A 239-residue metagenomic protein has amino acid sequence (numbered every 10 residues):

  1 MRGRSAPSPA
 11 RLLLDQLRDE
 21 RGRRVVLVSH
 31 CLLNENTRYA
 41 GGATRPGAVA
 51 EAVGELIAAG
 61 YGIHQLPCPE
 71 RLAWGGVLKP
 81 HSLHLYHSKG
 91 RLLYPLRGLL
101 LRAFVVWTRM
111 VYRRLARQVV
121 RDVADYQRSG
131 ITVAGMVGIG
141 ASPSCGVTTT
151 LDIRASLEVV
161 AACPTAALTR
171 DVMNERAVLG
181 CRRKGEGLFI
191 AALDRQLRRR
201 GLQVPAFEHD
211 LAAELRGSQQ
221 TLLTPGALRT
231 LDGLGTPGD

Functional and structural regions predicted by a protein language model:
M1-T44: Active-site and ligand/interface coordination hotspots across diverse enzymes and nucleic-acid-associated assemblies
R2, P9-R21, A48-A59, R117-A134: Short amphipathic alpha-helices and their capping/turn segments at secondary-structure boundaries
G3-S5, R21, G90-Q118, A124-R128 (+1 more regions): Divalent-metal-activated hydrolytic enzyme cores
L27, I63-P67, T132-I139, P205-D210: A structural signal for short, well-ordered beta-strand segments and their strand-loop junctions that often border
E35-N36, A73-G75, S142-T148, D152 (+1 more regions): Short catalytic/ligand-binding loop motif for oxyanion handling, primarily in non-cytosolic enzymes, centered on
P46-L100: Short, surface-exposed acidic-centric catalytic microdomains
G98, R102, V106-R109, A116 (+1 more regions): Internal, conserved structured core segments that host functional sites
A141-P164, G185-F189, L193: Short Gly/Thr/Asp-enriched flexible loops that form oxyanion-binding sites at enzyme active sites
